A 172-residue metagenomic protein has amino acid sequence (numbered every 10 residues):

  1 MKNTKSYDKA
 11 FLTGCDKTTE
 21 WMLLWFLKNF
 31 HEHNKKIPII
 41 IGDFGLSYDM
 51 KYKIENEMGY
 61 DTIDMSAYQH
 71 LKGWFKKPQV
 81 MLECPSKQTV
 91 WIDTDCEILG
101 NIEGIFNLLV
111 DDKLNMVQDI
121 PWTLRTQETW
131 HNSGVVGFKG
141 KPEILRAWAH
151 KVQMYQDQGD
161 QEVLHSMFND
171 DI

Functional and structural regions predicted by a protein language model:
M1-I172: Glycosyltransferase catalytic domains, chiefly GT-A lineage
